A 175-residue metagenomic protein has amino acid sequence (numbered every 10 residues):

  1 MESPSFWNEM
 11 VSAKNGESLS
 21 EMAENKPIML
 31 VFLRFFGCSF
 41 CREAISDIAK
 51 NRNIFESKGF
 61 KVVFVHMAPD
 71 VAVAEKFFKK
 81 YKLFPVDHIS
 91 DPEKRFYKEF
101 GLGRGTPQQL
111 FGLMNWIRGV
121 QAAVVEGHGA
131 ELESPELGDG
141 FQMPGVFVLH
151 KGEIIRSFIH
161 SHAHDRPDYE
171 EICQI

Functional and structural regions predicted by a protein language model:
P4-I28: A short beta-strand-turn-helix
S5-F6, N25-K26, G59, P85 (+1 more regions): A structure-centric signal for secondary-structure junctions around beta-strands
K14-S18, I48-N51, E75-K76, E133-S134: A generic local structural motif
S20-A49, F60-V62: Short active-site neighborhood of thiol/selenol oxidoreductases, capturing the structured segment around
R34, M67, K151: Cofactor-binding loop segments of dinucleotide-utilizing enzymes, especially the Rossmann-like FAD- and NAD(P)+-binding
A44-K98: Structural microenvironment flanking redox-active thiols in thiol-disulfide oxidoreductases
F84, D91-H164: Thiol/selenol-based redox catalytic cores and closely related redox-interacting motifs
H164-I175: A short, polar/charged loop-to-alpha-helix boundary motif
